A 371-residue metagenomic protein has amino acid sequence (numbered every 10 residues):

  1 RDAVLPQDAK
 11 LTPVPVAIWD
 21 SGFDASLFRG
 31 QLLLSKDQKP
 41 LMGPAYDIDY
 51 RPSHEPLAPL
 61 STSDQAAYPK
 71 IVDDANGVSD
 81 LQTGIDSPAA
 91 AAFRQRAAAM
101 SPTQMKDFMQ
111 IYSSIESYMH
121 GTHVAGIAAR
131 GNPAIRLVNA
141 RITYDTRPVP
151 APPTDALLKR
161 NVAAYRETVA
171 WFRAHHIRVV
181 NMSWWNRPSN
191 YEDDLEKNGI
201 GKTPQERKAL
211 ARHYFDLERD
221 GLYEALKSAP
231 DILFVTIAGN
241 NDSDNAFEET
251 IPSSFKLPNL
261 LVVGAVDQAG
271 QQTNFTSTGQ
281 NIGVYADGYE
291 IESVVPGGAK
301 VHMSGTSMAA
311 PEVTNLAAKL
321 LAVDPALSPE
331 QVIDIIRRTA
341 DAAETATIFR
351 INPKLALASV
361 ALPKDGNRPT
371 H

Functional and structural regions predicted by a protein language model:
R1-I18, F23-L34, D107-M119, N161-A164 (+2 more regions): N-terminal domain-start motif of subtilase-like serine proteases
L11-P15, L41-M42, N132-V138, A174-V180 (+2 more regions): Loop/turn elements at helix/coil->beta-strand transitions in domains of secreted/extracellular proteins
S21-I135, Y144-P152, W171-V179, W185-A209: Active-site core segment of subtilase-fold serine proteases
G22-A25, T143-R147, W185-S189, N240-D244 (+4 more regions): Solvent-exposed loop/turn segments at secondary-structure junctions within structured extracellular/periplasmic domains
F23-D24, A129-P133, A170-I177, Y223 (+4 more regions): Sec-exported extracytoplasmic/periplasmic mature domains
D145-I251, A299-S304, M308-A310: Substrate-binding/access-modulating region of protease and related hydrolase catalytic domains
N181, D324-H371: C-terminal subdomain of the subtilisin-like protease fold in secreted/lumenal serine endopeptidases
D231, I237, N245-A322, A326: Extracellular S/T/G-rich loop segment that most often corresponds to the catalytic His/Ser-adjacent loop
